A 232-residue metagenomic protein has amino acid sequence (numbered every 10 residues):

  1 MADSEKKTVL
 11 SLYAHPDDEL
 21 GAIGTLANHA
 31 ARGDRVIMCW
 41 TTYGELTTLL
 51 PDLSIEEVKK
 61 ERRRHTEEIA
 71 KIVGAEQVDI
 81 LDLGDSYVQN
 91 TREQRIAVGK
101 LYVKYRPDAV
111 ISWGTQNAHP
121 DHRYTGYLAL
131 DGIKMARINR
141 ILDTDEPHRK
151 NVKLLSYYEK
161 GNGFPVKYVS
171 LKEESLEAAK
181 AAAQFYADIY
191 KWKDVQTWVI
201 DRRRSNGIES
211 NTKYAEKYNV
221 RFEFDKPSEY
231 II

Functional and structural regions predicted by a protein language model:
M1-L10, Q89-I232: Metal-dependent de-N-acetylase/amidase catalytic core
M1-Y105: Active-site rim/loop-helix segments in enzyme catalytic domains that contact anionic ligands
